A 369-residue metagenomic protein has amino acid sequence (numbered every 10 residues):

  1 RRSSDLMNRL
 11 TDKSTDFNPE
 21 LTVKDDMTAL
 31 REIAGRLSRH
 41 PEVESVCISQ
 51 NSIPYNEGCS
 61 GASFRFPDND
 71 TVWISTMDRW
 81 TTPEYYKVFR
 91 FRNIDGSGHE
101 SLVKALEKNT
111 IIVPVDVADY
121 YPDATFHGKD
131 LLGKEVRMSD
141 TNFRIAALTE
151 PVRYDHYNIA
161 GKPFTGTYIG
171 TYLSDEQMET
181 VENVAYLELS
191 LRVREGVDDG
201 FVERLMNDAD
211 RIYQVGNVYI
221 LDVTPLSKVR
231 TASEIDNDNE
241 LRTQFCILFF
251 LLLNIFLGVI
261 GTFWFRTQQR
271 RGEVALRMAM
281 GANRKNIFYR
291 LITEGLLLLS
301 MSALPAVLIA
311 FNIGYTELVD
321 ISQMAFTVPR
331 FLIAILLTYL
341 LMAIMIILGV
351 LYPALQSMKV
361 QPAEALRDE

Functional and structural regions predicted by a protein language model:
R1-F17, E273, Q361-E369: Alpha-helical transmembrane segments of integral membrane proteins
R1-S4, N237-G272, L297-I309, L341-L348: Hydrophobic alpha-helical transmembrane segments of multi-pass inner-membrane transport and secretion
S4-W73, D78-R79: Membrane-proximal extracellular/periplasmic loop immediately following the first transmembrane helix
N51-A232: Mid-to-C-terminal secondary-structure elements that act as membrane-proximal/extracytoplasmic interface segments
Y213-L248, Q269, G314-L337: Membrane-helix entry/capping segments
L251, G272-L318, I333-L337, L341 (+2 more regions): Transmembrane alpha-helical interface segments in multi-pass membrane proteins
L257-E294, K359-D368: Intracellular coupling helices
T338-E369: C-terminal membrane-exit region of the final transmembrane helix in multipass inner-membrane proteins
